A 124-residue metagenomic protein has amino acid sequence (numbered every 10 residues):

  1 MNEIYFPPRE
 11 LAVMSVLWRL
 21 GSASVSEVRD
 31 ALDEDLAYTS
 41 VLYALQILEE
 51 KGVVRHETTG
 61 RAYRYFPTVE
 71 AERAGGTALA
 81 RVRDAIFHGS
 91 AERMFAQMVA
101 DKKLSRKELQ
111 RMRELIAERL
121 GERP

Functional and structural regions predicted by a protein language model:
M1-M14, E122: Short alpha-helical segments that sit at the start of domains
E3-R9, T59-A78: Short, cationic-aromatic polyanion-contact patches
F6, V16-S24: Short capping segments at the starts of secondary-structure elements
S22-L32: Short acidic, hydrophobic short linear motifs in intrinsically disordered regions
L45-Q46: Short, hydrophobic-biased segments on the C-terminal half of alpha helices that form "recognition helices"
G52: Glycine-centered, phosphate/nucleic-acid-interacting loop/turn motifs that mediate DNA/RNA or nucleotide
R55-H56: Short beta-strand "wing" residues that participate in macromolecule-binding interfaces
G76-E122: Amphipathic alpha-helical dimerization/coiled-coil segments that flank or bridge DNA-binding/regulatory modules
